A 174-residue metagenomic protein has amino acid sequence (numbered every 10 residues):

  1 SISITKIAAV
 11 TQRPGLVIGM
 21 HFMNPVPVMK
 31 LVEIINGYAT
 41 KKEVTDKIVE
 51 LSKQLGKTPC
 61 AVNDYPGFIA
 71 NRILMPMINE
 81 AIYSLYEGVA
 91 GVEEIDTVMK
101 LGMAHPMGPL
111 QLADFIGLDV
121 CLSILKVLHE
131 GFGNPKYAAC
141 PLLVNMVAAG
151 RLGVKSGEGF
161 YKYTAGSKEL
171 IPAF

Functional and structural regions predicted by a protein language model:
S1-D64, F68-R72: Rossmann-fold dinucleotide-binding core
P27-L31, M77-I78, I124: N-terminal alpha-helical segment
K42, K53-D64, I82-E87, V92-F174: NAD(P)-dependent Rossmann-like dehydrogenase/reductase catalytic/cofactor-binding core
R72, P76-E80, L101: Short, residue-level hotspots on alpha-helical faces of the histone-fold and other alpha-helical interaction modules
